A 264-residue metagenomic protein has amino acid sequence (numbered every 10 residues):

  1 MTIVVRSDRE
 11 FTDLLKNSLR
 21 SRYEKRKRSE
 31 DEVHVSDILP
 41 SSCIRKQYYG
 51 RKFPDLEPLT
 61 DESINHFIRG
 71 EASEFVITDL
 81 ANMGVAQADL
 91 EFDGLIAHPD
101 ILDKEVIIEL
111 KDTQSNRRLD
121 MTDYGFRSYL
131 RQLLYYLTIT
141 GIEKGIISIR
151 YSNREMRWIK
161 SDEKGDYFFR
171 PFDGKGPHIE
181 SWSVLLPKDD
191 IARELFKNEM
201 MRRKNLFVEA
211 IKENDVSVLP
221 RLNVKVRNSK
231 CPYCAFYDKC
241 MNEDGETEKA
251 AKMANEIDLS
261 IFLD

Functional and structural regions predicted by a protein language model:
M1-I107, D112-M121, R127, I159: Metal-dependent nuclease catalytic cores that hydrolyze phosphodiester bonds in DNA/RNA, characterized by
S7, I142-D264: Metal-dependent nuclease catalytic regions and adjoining charged, substrate-binding loops involved in nucleic-acid end
C43, Y136, C234: A residue-level signal for conserved active-site and pocket-lining positions in enzyme catalytic cores
R51-E57, N82-G84, G141-G145, M241-E246: Short helix-capping/linker segments at secondary-structure and domain boundaries
I64-F67, D123, P187-D190, E194: Charge-dense, low-complexity intrinsically disordered segments
F75-N82, Y124-S152: Metal-dependent nuclease catalytic cores in nucleic-acid-processing enzymes, especially RNase H-like/related
P99, L134, P232: Residue-level detector of short, conserved catalytic/binding motifs and their immediate flanks
